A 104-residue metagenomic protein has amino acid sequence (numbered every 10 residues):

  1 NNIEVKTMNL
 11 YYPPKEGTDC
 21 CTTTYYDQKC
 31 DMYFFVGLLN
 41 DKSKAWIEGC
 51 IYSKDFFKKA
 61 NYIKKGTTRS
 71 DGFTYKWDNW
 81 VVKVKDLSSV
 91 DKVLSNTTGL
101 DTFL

Functional and structural regions predicted by a protein language model:
N1-E4: Short acidic loop-to-beta-strand element that houses the catalytic metal-binding Asp/Glu of nuclease active sites
K6-L104: Nucleic-acid endonuclease domains
